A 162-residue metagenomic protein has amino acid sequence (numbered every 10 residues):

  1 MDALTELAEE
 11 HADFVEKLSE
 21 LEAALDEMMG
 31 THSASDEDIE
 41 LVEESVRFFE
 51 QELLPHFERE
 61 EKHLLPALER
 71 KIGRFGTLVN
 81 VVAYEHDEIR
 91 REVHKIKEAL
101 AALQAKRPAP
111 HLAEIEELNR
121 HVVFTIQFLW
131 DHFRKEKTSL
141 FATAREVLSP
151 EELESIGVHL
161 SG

Functional and structural regions predicted by a protein language model:
M1-G162: Small-residue-biased structural context
